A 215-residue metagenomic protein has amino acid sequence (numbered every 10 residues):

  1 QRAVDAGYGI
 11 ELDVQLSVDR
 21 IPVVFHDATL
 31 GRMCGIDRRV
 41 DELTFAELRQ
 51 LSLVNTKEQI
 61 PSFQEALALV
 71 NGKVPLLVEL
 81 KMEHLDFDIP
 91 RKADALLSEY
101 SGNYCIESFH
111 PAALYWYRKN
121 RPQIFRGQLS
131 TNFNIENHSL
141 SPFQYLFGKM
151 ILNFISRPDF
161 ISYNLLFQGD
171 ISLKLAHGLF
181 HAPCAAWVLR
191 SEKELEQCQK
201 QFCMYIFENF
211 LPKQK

Functional and structural regions predicted by a protein language model:
R2, S62-A66, I89-L96, A113 (+4 more regions): A general structural detector for well-ordered alpha-helical segments in enzyme core domains, enriched
R2-L16, I155-F160, Q201: Catalytic domains of carbohydrate-active enzymes, especially glycoside hydrolases
A6-Y8, I21-P22, V74, C105: The start of beta-strands in P-loop NTPase/AAA+ ATPase cores
G9, P75, F125, P183 (+1 more regions): Residue-level detector of anion-binding/catalytic polar loops
E11, F25, L77, I206: Generic enzyme active-site microenvironment
L16-T29: Glycine-rich, proline-tolerant flexible connector loops at the mouths of alpha/beta enzymes
H26-N134, F154-P158, S162-L166: Metal-dependent phosphodiesterase/phospholipase catalytic core, i.e., the His/Asp/Glu-rich active-site region
L129, E136-K215: C-terminal active-site rim and adjoining tail of enzyme catalytic domains
